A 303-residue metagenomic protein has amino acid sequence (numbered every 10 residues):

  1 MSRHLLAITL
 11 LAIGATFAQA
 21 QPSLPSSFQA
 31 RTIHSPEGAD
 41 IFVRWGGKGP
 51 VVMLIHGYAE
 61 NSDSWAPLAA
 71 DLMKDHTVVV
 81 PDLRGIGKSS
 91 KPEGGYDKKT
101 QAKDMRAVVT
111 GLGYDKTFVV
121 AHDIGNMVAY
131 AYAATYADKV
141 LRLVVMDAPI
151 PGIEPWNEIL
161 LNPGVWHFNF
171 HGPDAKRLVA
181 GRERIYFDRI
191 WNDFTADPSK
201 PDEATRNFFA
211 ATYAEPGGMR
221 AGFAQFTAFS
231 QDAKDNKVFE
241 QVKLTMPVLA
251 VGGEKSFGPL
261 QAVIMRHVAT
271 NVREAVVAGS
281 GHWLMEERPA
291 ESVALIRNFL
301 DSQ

Functional and structural regions predicted by a protein language model:
M1-L6: Bacterial N-terminal signal peptides that target proteins for export
A7-A15: Bacterial N-terminal signal peptides
Q21-A30, A39-I41, V51, V79 (+5 more regions): Flexible "cap/lid" subdomain of the alpha/beta-hydrolase fold that forms the substrate-access gate
H34-S35, G46-G47, L72, V242-L244: Short, flexible hinge/linker loops that cap or flank conserved catalytic cores
W45-K88: Conserved HGGG/HGGXW glycine-rich cap/lid loop of the alpha/beta-hydrolase fold
S280-P289, V293: Catalytic histidine-centered segment of alpha/beta-hydrolase-like enzymes
